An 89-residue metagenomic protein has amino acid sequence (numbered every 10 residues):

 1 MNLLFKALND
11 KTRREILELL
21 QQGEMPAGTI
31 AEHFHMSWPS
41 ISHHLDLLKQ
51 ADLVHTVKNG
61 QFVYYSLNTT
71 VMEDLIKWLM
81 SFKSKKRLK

Functional and structural regions predicted by a protein language model:
L3-S37, N59-V71: N-terminal helix-turn-helix DNA-binding core of bacterial DNA-binding proteins
K11, L48, D74, W78: Solvent-exposed, charged/polar functional surfaces in cytosolic regulatory/catalytic domains
R13, H43-H44: Histidine-centered divalent metal-coordination motifs
Q22, T69-K89: Amphipathic alpha-helical dimerization/coiled-coil segments that flank or bridge DNA-binding/regulatory modules
E32, H43, K49-Q50: Alpha-helical residues within the helix-turn-helix
S40: Residues in the helix-turn-helix
L47-L48, N59: Alpha-helical and His/Cys-centered functional microenvironments
